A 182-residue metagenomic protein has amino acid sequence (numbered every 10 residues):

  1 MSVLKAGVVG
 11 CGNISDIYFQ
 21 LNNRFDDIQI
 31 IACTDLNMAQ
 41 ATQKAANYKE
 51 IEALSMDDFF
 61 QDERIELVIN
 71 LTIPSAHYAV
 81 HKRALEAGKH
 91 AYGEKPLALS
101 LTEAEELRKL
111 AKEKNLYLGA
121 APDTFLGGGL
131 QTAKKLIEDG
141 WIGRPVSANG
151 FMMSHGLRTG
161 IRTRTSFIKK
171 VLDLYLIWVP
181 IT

Functional and structural regions predicted by a protein language model:
M1-Y48: N-terminal Rossmann-like dinucleotide-binding module
D16, Y78, P180: Residues forming the Rossmann-fold NAD(P)(H) cofactor-binding site
D27, E50, R64, W141-R144: Glycine-centered tight turns that cap/initiate beta-strands
A32, E66-L67, S147: Short, Asp-centered acidic motifs that coordinate Mg2+ and/or phosphate in catalytic or ligand-binding sites
Y48-L110: Beta-loop-alpha module in the N-terminal Rossmann-like domain of NAD(P)-dependent dehydrogenases, especially those
E106-T124, G143-A148: Rossmann-fold dehydrogenase core element
T124-T182: Predominantly a Rossmann-like dinucleotide-binding segment in NAD(P)-dependent oxidoreductases
